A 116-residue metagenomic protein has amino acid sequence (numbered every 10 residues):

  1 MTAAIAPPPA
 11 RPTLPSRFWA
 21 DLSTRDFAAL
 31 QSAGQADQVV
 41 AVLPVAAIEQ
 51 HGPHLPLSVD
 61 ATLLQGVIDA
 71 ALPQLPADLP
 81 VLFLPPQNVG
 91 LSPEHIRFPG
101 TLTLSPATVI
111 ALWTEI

Functional and structural regions predicted by a protein language model:
T2-I116: N-terminal catalytic or cofactor-binding beta/alpha core of small enzyme domains
